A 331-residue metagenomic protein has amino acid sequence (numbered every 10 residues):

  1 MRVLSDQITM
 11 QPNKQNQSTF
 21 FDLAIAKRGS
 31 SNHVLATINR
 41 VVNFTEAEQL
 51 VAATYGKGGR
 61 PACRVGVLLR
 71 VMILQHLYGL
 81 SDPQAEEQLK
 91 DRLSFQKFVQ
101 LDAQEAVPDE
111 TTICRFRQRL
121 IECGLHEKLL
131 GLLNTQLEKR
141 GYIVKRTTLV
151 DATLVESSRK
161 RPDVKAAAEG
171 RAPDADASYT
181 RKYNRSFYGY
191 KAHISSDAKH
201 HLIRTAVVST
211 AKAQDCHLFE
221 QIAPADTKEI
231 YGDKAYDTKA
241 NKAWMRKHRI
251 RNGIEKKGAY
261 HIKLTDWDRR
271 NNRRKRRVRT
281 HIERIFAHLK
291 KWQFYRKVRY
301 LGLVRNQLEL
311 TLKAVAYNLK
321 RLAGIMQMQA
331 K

Functional and structural regions predicted by a protein language model:
M1-T45, I325-K331: Charged, often Cys/His-bearing segments associated with DNA-binding zinc-finger transcription factors
R28-I73, L77: Basic, short loop/linker segments at the boundary and entry of helix-turn-helix/winged-helix-like folds
N43, R60-V67, E105-P108, R274 (+3 more regions): Secondary-structure capping and boundary motifs in well-ordered enzyme cores
P83, E87-K90, Q100-Q104, P108-H248: Polybasic low-complexity intrinsically disordered regions
K97-C114, N252, Y260-R270: Phosphate-backbone recognition surface of nucleic-acid-processing proteins
K228-E229, K234-L308: Helix-centered, glycine/charged polyanion-binding patches within enzymatic domains that contact phosphate-containing
E309-K313, K320, G324-K331: C-terminal domain-tail junction helix/linker
